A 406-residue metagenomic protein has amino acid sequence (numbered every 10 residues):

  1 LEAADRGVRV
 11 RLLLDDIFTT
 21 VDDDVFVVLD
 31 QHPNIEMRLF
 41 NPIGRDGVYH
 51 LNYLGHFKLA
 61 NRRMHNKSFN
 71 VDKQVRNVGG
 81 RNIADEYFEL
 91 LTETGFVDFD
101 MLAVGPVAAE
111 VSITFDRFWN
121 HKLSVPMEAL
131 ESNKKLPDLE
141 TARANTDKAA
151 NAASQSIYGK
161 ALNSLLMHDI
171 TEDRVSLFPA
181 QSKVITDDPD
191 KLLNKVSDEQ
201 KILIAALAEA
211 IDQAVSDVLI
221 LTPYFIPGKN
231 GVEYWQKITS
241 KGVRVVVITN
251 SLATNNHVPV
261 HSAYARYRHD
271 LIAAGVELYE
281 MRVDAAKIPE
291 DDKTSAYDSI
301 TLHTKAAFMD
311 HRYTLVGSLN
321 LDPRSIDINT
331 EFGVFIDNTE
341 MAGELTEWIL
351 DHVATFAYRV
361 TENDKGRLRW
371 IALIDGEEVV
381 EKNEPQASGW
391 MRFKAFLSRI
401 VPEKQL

Functional and structural regions predicted by a protein language model:
L1-K67, V71-L406: Charged, low-complexity intrinsically disordered terminal segments
